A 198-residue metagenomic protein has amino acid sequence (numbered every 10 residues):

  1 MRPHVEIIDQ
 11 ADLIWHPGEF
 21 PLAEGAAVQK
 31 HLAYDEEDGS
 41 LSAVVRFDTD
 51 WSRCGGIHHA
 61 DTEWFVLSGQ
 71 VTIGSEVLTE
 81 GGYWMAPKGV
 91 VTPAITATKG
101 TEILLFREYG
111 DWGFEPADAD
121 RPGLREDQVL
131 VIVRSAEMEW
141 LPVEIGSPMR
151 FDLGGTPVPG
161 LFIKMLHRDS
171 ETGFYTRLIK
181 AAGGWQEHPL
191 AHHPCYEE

Functional and structural regions predicted by a protein language model:
M1-E37, F114-Y175: A short, N-terminal "cap"/entry segment at the start of jelly-roll beta-barrel domains of the cupin/DSBH fold
A23-E24, C54-G56: Short loop/turn motifs at secondary-structure junctions and domain boundaries
V44, T49, V158, S170-E171 (+2 more regions): A structural signal for the main folded, soluble domain(s) of proteins
V44, W84-M85, T98-P116: A short hydrophobic beta-strand segment most commonly corresponding to one strand of the jelly-roll/cupin
F47-D50, L67-S68, M85-V90, R107: Short acidic (Asp/Glu) patches
D48-W51, I57-I73, E80, A182-E198: Glycine- and acidic-residue-biased ligand/ion/polar-headgroup-sensing regions
T72-P93: Short acidic-glycine-tyrosine-enriched beta hairpin
